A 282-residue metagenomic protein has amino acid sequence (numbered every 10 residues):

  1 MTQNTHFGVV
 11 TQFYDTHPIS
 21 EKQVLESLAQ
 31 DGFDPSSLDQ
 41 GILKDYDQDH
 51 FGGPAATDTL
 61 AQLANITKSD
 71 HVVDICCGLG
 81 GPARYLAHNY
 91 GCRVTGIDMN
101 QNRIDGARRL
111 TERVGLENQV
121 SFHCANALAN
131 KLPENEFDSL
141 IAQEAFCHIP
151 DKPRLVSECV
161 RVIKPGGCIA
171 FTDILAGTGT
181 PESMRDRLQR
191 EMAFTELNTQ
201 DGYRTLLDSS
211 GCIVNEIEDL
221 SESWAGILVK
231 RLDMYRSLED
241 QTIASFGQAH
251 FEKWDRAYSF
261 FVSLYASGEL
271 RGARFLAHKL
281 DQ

Functional and structural regions predicted by a protein language model:
M1-A29: N-terminal auxiliary segments of SAM/dcSAM-dependent transferases
F33-S37, H50-D70: Conserved alpha-helix/loop element of class I SAM-dependent methyltransferases that forms part of the SAM/SAH-binding
H71-A129: Class I SAM-dependent methyltransferase SAM/SAH-binding core
L128-L140: A short acidic, Gly/Pro-enriched loop at the edge of an enzyme's catalytic core that lines a small-molecule cofactor
P153-C168: A short glycine-rich, Lys/Arg-flanked "PGG" loop and its adjoining helix->strand segment in the class I
F171-T195: Short, glycine-/aromatic-enriched active-site segment of Class I SAM-dependent methyltransferases
T195-G211, I217: Short alpha-helix
E216-Q282: Conserved Class I S-adenosyl-L-methionine
